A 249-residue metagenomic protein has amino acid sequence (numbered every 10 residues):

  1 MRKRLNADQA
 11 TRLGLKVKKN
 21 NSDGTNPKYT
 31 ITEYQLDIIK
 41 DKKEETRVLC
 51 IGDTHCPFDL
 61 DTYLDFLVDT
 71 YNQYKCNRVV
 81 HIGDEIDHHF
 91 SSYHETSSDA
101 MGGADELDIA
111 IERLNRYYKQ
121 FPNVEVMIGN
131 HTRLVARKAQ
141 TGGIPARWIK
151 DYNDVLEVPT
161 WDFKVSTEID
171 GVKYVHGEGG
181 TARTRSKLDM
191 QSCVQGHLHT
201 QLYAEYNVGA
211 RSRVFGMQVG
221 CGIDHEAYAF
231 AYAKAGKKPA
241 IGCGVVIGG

Functional and structural regions predicted by a protein language model:
M1-C50: Acidic, histidine-bearing metal-coordination/catalytic regions of metal-dependent phosphoesterases
N6, M127, Y203: Phosphate/NTP-binding elements of NTP-utilizing enzymes
D41-E44, N72-K75, Y118-Q120, L156 (+2 more regions): Flexible, charged surface loops at secondary-structure boundaries
T46-V48, R78-V80, V172-K173, S192-V194: Structural motif
I51-V155: Core catalytic region of metal-dependent phosphoesterases/phosphodiesterases, especially metallo-beta-lactamase-like
Y152-L156, N207-A210: Short, conserved catalytic or adaptor-binding loops enriched in Gly and charged residues
N153-I169, E178-T181: Short acidic low-complexity segments
E168-G248: Conserved beta-sheet core of the metallophosphoesterase superfamily
